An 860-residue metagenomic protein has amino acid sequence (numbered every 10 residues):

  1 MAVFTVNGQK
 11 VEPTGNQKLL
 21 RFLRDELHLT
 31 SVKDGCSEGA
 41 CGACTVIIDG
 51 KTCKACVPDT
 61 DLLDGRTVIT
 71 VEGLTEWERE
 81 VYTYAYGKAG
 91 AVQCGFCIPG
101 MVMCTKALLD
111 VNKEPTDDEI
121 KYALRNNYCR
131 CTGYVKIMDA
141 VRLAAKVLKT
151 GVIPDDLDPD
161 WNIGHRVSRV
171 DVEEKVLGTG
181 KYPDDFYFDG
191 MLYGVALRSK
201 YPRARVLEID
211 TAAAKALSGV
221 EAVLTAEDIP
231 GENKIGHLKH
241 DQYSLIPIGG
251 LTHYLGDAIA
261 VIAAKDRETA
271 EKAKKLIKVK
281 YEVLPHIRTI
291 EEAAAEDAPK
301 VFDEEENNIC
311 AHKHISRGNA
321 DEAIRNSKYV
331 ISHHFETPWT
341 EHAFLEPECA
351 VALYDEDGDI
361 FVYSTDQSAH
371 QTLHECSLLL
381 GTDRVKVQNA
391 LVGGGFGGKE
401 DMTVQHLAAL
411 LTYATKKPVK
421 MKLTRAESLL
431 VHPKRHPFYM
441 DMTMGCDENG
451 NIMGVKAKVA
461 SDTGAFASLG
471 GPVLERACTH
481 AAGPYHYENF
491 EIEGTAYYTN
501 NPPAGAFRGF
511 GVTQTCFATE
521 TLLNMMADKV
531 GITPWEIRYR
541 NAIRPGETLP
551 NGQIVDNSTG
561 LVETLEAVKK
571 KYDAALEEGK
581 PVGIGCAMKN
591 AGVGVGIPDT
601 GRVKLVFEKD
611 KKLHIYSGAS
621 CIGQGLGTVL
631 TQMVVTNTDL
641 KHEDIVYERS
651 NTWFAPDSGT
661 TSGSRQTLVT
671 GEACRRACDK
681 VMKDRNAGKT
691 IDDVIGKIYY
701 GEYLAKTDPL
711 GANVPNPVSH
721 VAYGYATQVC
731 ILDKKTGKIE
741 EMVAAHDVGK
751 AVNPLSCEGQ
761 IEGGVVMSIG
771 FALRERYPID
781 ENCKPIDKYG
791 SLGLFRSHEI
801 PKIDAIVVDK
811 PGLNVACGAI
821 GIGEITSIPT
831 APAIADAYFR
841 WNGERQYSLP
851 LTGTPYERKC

Functional and structural regions predicted by a protein language model:
M1-D156, V595: Signature of N-terminal electron-transfer/Fe-S-associated modules in redox systems
V46, E174, G180, D184 (+9 more regions): Short beta-strand elements
G90, H165, D171-L177, L238 (+3 more regions): Glycine-rich loop/linker segments at domain edges
A145-I309, V330, A414: Flexible, low-hydrophobicity surface segments
A226-E227, G381-D383, A414-V419, E448 (+2 more regions): C-terminal catalytic domains of large/alpha subunits in multi-subunit enzymes
A258-I259, A264-D266, K417-G464, G671-I691: Phosphate/diphosphate-binding loops
A320-L380, E475, V582-K612, S617 (+2 more regions): Conserved beta-alpha junction segments in alpha/beta enzyme cores
G395-K416, K420-M421, L626-M633: Thiamine diphosphate
